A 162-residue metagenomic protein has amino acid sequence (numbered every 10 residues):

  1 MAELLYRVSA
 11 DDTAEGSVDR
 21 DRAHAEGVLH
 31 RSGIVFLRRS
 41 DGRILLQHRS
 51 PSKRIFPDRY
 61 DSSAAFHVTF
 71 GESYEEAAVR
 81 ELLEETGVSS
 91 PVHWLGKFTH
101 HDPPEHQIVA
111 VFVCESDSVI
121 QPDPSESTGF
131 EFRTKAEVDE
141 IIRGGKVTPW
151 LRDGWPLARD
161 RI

Functional and structural regions predicted by a protein language model:
M1-I34, S40: Acidic, metal-coordinating catalytic segment for phosphate/diphosphate chemistry, firing primarily on the Nudix
R7, L37, L46, V113-C114 (+1 more regions): Conserved hydrophobic "DFG−1" position in protein kinase catalytic cores
T13-V18, G42-H48, V119-D123: Short, well-ordered strand-loop elements centered on a beta-strand within folded domains, enriched for acidic residues
D19-D21, D58, F70, G96-T99 (+1 more regions): Nudix hydrolase/Nudix homology domain
S32-A64: A glycine-rich, hydrophobic loop/mini-helix early in the fold
V35, A64, W94, A110-F112: A structural signal for short, well-ordered beta-strand segments
L45-L46, S63-L95: The catalytic Nudix box helix
S52-R54, G87-S89, F98: Intrinsically disordered, low-complexity, charged terminal extensions of DNA damage-control enzymes
